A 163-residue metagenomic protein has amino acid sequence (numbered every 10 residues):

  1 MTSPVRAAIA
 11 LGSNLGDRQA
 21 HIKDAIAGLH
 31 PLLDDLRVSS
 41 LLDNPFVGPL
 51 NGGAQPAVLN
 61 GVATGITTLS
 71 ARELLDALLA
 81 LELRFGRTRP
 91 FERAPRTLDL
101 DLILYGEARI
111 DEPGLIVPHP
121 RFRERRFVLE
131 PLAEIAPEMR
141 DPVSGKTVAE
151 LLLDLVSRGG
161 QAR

Functional and structural regions predicted by a protein language model:
T2-L11, L15-E92, E107: Nucleotide and nucleotide-moiety/phosphate-recognizing core
V47-L59, L75-R163: Flexible, gly/pro- and Lys/Arg-enriched active-site loops
